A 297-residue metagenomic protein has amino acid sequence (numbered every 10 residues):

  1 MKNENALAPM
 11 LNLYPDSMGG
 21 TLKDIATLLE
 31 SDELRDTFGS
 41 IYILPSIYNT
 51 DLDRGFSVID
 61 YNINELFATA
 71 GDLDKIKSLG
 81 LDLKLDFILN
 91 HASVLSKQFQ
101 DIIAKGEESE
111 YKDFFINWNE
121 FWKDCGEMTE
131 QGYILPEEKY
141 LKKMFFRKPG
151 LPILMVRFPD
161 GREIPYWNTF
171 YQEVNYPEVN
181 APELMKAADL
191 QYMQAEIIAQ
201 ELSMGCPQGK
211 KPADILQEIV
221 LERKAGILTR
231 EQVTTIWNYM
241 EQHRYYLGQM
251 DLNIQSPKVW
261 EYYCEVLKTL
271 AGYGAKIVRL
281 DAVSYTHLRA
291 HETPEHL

Functional and structural regions predicted by a protein language model:
K2-E261, G272, Y285-E292: Acidic/aromatic-lined carbohydrate-recognition and catalytic surfaces of CAZymes acting on diverse glycans
P294-L297: N-terminal low-complexity segments that are often proline-rich with Ser/Thr-Pro
